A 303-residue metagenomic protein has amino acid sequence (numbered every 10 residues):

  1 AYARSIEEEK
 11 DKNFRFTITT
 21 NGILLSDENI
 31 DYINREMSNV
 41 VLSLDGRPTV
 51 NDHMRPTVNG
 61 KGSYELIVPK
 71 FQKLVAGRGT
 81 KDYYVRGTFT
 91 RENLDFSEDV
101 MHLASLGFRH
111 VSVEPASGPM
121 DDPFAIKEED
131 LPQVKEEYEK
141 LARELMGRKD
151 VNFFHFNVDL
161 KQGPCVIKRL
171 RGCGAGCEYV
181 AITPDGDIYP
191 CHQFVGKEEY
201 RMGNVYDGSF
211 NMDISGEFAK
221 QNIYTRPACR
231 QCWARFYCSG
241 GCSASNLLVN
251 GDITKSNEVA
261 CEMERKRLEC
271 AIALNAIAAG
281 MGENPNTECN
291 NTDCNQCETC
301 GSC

Functional and structural regions predicted by a protein language model:
A1-V50, V58-P69, G87-E98: Canonical radical SAM enzyme core domain
S43, E114, R235: Conserved residues at the C-terminal ends of beta-strands
T49-Q72, A76-G176: Radical SAM enzyme [4Fe-4S]-AdoMet core and its adjacent flexible, acidic and glycine-rich loops/tails across
Q133-G163, H192-S239: C-terminal accessory region of radical SAM enzymes
D185, Y224-C303: Radical SAM enzyme core and accessory elements
